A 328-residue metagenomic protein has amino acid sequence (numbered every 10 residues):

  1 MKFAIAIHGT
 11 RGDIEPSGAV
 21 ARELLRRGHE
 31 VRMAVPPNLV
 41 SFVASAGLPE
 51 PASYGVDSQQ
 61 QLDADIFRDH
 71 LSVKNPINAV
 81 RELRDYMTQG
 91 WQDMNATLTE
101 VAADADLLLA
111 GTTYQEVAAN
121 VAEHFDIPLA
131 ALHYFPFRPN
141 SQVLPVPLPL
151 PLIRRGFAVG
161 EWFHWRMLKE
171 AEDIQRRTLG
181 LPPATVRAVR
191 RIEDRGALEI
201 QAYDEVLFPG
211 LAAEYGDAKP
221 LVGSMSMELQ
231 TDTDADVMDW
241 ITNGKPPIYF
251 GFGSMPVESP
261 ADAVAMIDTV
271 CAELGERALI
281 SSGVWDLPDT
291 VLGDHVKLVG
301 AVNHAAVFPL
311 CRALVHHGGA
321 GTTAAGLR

Functional and structural regions predicted by a protein language model:
M1-A52, A103: N-terminal subdomain of nucleotide-sugar transferases
A21, L107-A110, V299-R328: A donor-sugar binding/catalytic signature common to diverse glycosyltransferases and related nucleotide-sugar
M33-A34, N38-A79: Conserved nucleotide-sugar phosphate-binding/catalytic loop shared by glycosyltransferases and other
V40-G47, A119-H124, E193, F208-D217 (+2 more regions): Short loop/helix-cap segments at secondary-structure boundaries that form the rim of catalytic
P51, A130-P209, Y215-G216: Active-site-proximal region of nucleotide-activated glycan assembly enzymes, centered on histidine/acidic-rich loops
F67-V117, G156-R195: Conserved nucleotide-sugar donor-binding subdomain of glycosyltransferases
Q89-G156, V206: Conserved nucleotide-sugar donor-interacting segment of glycosyltransferase catalytic cores, predominantly GT-B
Y203-A313: Donor-nucleotide binding loops and adjacent catalytic segments primarily of GT-B fold Leloir glycosyltransferases
